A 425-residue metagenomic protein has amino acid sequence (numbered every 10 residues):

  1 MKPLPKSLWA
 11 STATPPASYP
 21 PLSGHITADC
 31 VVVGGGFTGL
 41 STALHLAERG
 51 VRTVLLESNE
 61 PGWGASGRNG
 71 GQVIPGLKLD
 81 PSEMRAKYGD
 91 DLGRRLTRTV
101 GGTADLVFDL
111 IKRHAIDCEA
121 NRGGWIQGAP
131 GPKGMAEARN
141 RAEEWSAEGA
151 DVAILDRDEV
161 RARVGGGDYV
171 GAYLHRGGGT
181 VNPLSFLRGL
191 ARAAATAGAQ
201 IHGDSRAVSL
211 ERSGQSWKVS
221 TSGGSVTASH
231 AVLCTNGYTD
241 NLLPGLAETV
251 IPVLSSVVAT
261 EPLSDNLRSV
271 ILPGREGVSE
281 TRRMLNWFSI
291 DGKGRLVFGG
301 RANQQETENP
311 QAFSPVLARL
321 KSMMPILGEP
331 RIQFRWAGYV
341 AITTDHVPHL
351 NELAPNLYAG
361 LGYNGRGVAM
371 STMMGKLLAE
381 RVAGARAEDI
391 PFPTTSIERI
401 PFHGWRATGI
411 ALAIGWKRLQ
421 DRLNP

Functional and structural regions predicted by a protein language model:
M1-C30, E48: Extreme N-terminal leader/targeting segments of oxidoreductases
Y19, D117-Q127, E159-A193, A197 (+1 more regions): Helix-loop-beta segment of a Rossmann-like dinucleotide-binding subdomain
G34-T38, S58: Glycine-rich Rossmann-fold phosphate-binding loop(s) that bind the pyrophosphate of adenine dinucleotide cofactors
A47-R68: Glycine-rich FAD pyrophosphate-binding loop
V73, D105, R113-N121, A207-S209 (+3 more regions): Active-site substrate-recognition segment that forms the wall of the catalytic cavity or substrate channel
G76-R157: Dinucleotide-binding Rossmann-like beta1-alpha1 core, especially the glycine-rich loop that anchors the ADP
A136-E148, G167-S229: Helical element adjacent to the flavin cofactor pocket in flavoenzyme catalytic cores
E306-L423: C-terminal catalytic lobe of FAD-dependent flavoproteins
